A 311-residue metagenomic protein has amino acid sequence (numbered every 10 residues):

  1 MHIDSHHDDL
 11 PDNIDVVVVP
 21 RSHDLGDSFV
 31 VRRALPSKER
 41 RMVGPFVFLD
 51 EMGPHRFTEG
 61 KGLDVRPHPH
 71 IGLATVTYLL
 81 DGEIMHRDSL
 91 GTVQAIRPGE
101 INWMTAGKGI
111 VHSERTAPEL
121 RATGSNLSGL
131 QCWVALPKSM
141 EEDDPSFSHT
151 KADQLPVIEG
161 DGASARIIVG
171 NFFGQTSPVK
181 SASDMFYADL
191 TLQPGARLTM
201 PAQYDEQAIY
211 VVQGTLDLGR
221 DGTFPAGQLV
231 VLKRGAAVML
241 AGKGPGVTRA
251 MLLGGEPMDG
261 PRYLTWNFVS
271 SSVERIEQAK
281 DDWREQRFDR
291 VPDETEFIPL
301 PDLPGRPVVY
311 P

Functional and structural regions predicted by a protein language model:
M1-P311: Jelly-roll (double-stranded beta-helix
